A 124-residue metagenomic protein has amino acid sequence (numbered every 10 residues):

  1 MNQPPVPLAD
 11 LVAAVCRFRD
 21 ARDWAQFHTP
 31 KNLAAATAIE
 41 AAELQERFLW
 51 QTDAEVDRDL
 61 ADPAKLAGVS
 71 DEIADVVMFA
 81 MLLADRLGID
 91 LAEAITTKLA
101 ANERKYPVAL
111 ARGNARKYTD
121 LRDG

Functional and structural regions predicted by a protein language model:
M1-G124: Flexible "arm" and connector segments at domain edges
